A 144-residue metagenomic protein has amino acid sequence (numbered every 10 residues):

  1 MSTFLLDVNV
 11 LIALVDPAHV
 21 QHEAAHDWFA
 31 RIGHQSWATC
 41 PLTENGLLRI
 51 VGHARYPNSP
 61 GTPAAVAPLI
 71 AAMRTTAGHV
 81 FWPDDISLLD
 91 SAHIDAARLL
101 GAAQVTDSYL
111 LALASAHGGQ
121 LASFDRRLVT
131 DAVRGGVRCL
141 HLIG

Functional and structural regions predicted by a protein language model:
M1-T39, V51-V66: Short, well-structured N-terminal submotif of metal-dependent ribonuclease cores
T3, I86-L100, L111-G144: Acidic, PIN/NYN-like endoribonuclease modules and their adjacent C-terminal/linker elements
V8, Q104-S108, D125-R126: Conserved glycosyltransferase catalytic-site signature
L11, E44-L47, L128-V129: A generic structural signal for short hydrophobic patches within well-formed alpha-helices
P17, P41-N45, A67-L99: Acidic catalytic patch
S36, G78-V80, R138-H141: Conserved beta-strand segments of alpha/beta enzyme cores
